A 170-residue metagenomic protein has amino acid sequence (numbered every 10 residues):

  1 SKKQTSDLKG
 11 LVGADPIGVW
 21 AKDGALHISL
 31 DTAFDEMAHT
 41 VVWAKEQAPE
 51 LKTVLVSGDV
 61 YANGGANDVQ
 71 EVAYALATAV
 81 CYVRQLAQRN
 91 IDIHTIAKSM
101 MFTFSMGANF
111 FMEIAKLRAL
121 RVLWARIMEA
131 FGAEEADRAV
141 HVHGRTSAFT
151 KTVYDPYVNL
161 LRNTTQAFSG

Functional and structural regions predicted by a protein language model:
S1-G107, E134, A139-H143: Catalytic alpha/beta active-site cores
A73-Y82, T95, M101-G170: Active-site capping/gating regions of soluble enzymes
